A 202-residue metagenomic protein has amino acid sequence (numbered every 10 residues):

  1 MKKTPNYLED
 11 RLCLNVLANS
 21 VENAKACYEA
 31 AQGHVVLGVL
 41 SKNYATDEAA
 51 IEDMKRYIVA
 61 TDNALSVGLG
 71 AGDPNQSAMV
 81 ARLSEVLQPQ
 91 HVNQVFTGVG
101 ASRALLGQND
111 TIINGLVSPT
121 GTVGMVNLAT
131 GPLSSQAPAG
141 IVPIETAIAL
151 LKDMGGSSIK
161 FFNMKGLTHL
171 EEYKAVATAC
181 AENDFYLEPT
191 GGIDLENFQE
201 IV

Functional and structural regions predicted by a protein language model:
M1-A30, I51-D53: N-terminal amphipathic alpha-helix/helix-capping segment at the start of soluble metabolic enzymes
T4, V59-A60, M125-L128, M154-S157 (+1 more regions): A short alpha-helix capping/helix-coil boundary motif
D10-A18, G33-K42, N63-A71, Q90-Q94 (+4 more regions): Hydrophobic faces of well-ordered beta-strands that scaffold small-molecule active sites in alpha/beta enzyme cores
V21-K25, E52, A78, E145 (+2 more regions): Residue-level marker for well-ordered alpha-helical positions
K25-H34, A49-A64, M79-Q88, R103-I112 (+2 more regions): Acidic (Asp/Glu)-rich catalytic clusters
N43-A49, P74-Q76, G166-H169: Acidic-and-aromatic substrate-binding clefts and catalytic sites of carbohydrate-active enzymes
G72-G166: Conserved anion-binding
A149-V202: Conserved binding-pocket/active-site segment within a compact domain
